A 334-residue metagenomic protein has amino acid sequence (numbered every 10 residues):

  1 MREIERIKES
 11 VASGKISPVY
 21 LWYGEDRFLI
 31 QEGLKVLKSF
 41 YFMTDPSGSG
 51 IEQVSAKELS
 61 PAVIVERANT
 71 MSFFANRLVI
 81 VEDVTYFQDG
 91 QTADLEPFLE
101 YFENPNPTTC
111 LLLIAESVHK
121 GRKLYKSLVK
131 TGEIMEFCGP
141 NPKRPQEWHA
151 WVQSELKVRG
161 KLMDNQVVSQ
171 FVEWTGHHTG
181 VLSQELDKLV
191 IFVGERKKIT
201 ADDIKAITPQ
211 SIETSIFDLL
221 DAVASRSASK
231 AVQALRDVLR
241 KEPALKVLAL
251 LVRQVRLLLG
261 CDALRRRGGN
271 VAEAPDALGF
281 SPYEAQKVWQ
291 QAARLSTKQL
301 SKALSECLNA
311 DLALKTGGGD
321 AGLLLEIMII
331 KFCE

Functional and structural regions predicted by a protein language model:
M1-E334: Conserved beta/loop motifs at nucleotide-recognition and modification sites
